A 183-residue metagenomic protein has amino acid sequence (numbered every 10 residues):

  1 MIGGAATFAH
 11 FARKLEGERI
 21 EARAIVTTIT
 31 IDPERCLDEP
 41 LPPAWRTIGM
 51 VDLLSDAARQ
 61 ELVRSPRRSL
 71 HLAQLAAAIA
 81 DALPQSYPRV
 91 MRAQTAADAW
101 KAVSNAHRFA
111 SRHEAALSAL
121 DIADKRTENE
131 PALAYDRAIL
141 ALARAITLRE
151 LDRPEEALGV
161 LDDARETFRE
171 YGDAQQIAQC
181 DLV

Functional and structural regions predicted by a protein language model:
M1-Q74, A78-P84: N-terminal alpha-helical interaction modules that lie
F11-E21, V51-P66, T95-R112, D136-D152 (+1 more regions): Tandem amphipathic alpha-helical repeat scaffolds
D38-W45, A80-Q94, R126-Y135, F168-A174: Flexible helix-coil transition and linker loops at the boundaries of alpha-helical arrays
Q74, R108-D121: A contiguous, low-structure linker/loop signature
E156-G159, D163: Structural signature of tandem alpha-helical TPR/SEL1-like repeats, specifically the intra-repeat loop/turn
